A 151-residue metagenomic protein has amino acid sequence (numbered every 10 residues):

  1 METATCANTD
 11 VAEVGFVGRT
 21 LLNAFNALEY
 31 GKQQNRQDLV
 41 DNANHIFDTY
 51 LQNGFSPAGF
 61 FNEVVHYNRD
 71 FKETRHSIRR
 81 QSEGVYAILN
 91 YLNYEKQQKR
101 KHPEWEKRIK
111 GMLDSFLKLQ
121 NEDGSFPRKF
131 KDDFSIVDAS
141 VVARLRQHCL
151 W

Functional and structural regions predicted by a protein language model:
M1-E13, G59-R80, G124-Q147: Carbohydrate-binding/catalytic loop surfaces
M1-T9, D38-F61, E104-S125: Long, well-ordered core segments of solenoidal/helical folds
E2-Q33, D41-H45: Conserved, compact domain cores that house catalytic/ligand-binding motifs in diverse enzymes and effector modules
D10, K32-R36, F71-T74, N93-P103 (+1 more regions): The substrate-binding groove and active-site-proximal loops of carbohydrate-active enzymes, especially glycoside
L21-Q37, E83-K101, R144-W151: Well-ordered alpha-helical scaffold segments within catalytic/enzyme domains
I88, E104, I109-G111, F116-W151: Compact recognition or signaling/catalytic modules
